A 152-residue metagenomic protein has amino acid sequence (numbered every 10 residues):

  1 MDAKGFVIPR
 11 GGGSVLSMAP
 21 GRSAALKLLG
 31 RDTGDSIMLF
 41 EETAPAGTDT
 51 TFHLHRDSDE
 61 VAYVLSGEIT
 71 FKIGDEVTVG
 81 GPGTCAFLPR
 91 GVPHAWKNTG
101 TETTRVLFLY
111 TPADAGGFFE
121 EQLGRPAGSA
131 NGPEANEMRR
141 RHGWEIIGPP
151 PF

Functional and structural regions predicted by a protein language model:
M1-I37, P126-F152: A short, N-terminal "cap"/entry segment at the start of jelly-roll beta-barrel domains of the cupin/DSBH fold
I8-P9, V15, E68, D75-P93: Short acidic-glycine-tyrosine-enriched beta hairpin
L28-G30, T50-R56, K97-T99: Short histidine-centered beta-strand/loop micro-motifs that create catalytic or ligand/metal-coordination sites
T33, T70, G81, R90-G116: Ligand-binding loop in jelly-roll beta-barrel domains
L39-P45, L54-I73, L109-T111: Short, conserved beta-strand element in jelly-roll/cupin
T48, E68-I69, C85-F87, G117-F118 (+2 more regions): Hydrophobic small-molecule pocket/channel-lining residues, especially in calycin-type beta-barrels
T99-R140: A contiguous, mid-protein "functional segment" used to position or interact with cofactors/ions or partner subunits
